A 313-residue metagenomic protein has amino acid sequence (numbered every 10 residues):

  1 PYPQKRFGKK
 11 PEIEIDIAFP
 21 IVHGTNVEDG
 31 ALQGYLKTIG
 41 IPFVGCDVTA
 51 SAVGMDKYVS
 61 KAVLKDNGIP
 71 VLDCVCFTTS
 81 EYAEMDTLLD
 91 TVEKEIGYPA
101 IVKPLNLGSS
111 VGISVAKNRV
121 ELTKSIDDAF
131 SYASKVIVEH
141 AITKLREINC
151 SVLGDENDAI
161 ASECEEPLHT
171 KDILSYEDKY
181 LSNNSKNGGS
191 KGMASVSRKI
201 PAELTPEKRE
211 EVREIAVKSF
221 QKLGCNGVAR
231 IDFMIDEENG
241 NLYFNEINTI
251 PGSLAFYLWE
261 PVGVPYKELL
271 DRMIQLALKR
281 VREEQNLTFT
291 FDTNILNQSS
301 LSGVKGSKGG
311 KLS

Functional and structural regions predicted by a protein language model:
P1-T49, V53-M55, V59, D66 (+2 more regions): ATP-binding N-terminal substructure of ATP-dependent carboxylate-amine bond-forming enzymes
G8-E12, S51-R146, E156: Active-site nucleotide/adenylate-binding loops and adjacent lid/helix of ATP-dependent enzymes
H23-G24, S110, P167-T170, N248-E260: Glycine-rich phosphate/pyrophosphate-binding beta-alpha loops
P42-F43, V71, A100, Y266: Hydrophobic beta-strand scaffold residues
K117-G192, K199, E203-E214, L242: Phosphate-binding site of ATP-dependent enzymes
S197, E203-S313: ATP-dependent carboxylate activation and anion-phosphoryl transfer catalytic cores that bind Mg-ATP to form
